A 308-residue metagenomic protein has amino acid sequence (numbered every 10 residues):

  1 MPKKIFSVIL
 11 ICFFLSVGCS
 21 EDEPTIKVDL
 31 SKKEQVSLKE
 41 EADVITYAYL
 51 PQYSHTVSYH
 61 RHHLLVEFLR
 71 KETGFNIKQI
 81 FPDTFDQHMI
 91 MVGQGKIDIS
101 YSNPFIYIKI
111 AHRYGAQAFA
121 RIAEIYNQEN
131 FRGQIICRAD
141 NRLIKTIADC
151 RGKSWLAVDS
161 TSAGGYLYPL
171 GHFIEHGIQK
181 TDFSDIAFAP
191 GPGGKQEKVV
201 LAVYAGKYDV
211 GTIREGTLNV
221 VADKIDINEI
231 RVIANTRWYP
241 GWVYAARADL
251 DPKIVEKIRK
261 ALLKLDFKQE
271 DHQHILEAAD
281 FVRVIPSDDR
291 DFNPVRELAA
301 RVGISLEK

Functional and structural regions predicted by a protein language model:
P2-I5, C12-Q87, H272-K308: N-terminal hydrophobic or amphipathic helices and topogenic motifs
A42-R70, P82, F105, E124 (+1 more regions): Bilobed "Venus flytrap"/periplasmic-binding protein-like clamshell domains and structurally analogous long
T46, L50-P51, A120, I125-Q134 (+6 more regions): Periplasmic-binding protein-like
H60-L64, F68, Q87, M91 (+10 more regions): Extracytoplasmic/secreted proteins, especially bacterial periplasmic and envelope-associated proteins
R70, G74, G93, I97 (+6 more regions): Sec-exported extracytoplasmic/periplasmic mature domains
D86-S100, R113-Y114, F131, A148-D149 (+2 more regions): Short helices/loops that flank or line small-molecule/ion binding pockets
I99-S100, I108-R132: Short beta-strand-centered segments that line the small-molecule binding cleft or hinge of alpha/beta clamshell
K153-K253: Pocket-lining segment of extracytoplasmic ligand-binding domains
